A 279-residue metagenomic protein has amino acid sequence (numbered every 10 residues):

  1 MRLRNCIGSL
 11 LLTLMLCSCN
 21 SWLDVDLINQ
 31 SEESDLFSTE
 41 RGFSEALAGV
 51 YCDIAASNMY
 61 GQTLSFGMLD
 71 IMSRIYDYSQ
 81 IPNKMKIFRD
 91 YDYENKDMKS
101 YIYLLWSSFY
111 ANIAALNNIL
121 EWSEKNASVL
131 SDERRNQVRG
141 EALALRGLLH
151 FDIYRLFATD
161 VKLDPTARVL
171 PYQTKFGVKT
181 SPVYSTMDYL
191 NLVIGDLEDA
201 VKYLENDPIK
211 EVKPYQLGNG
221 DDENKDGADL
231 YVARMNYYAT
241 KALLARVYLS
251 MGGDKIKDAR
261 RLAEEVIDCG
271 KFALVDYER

Functional and structural regions predicted by a protein language model:
M1-N29: Bacterial Sec-dependent N-terminal signal peptides
C19-M68: Membrane-proximal, proline-rich intrinsically disordered regions
S44, N83-F157, K179-M187, K202-L204: Conserved, well-structured interaction surfaces
E45, F88, R234-M235, L249-G252 (+1 more regions): Hydrophobic-face positions in mid-chain alpha helices that act as interaction patches
L47, I113-L116, L190, L197 (+3 more regions): Inward-facing hydrophobic residues that define packing positions of alpha-helical scaffold repeats
Y154-V161, P208, S250-D254: Short coil/turn linking the two alpha-helices of tandem helical-hairpin repeats
